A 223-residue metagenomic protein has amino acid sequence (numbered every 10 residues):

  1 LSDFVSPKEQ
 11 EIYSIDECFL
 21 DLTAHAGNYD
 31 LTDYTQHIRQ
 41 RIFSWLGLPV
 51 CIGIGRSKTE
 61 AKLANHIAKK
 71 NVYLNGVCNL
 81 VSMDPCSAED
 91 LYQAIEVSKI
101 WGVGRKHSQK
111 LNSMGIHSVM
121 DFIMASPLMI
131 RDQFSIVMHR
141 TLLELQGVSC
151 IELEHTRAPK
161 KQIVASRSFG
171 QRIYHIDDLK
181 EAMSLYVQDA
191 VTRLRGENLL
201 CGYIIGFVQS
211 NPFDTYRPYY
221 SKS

Functional and structural regions predicted by a protein language model:
L1-L143, E152: Gly/Gly-Pro- and Ser/Thr-rich, intrinsically disordered tail segments characteristic of DNA damage-repair and tolerance
K99, N112-S223: DNA-contacting surface of Y-family translesion DNA polymerases
